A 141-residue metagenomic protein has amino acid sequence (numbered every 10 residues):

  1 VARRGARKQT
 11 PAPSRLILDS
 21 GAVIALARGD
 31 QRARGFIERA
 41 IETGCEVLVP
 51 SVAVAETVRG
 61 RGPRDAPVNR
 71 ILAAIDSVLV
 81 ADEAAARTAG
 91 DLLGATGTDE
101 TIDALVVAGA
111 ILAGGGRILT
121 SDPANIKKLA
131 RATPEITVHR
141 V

Functional and structural regions predicted by a protein language model:
V1-V49, V58-D76: Short, well-structured N-terminal submotif of metal-dependent ribonuclease cores
A22-V23, A53, A85, L105-V106 (+1 more regions): Alpha-helix capping/helix-boundary segments
V49, V80, T101, T120-S121: Short beta-strand scaffold positions
T57, E100-R117, N125: Acidic, metal-associated active-site segment
G62-P63, S121-N125: Short, polar loop motifs at secondary-structure junctions
I75-T96: Acidic catalytic patch
I126-T133: Short loop/helix-cap segments at secondary-structure boundaries that form the rim of catalytic
E135-V141: Short hydrophobic/aromatic-enriched beta-strand-loop microsegments
